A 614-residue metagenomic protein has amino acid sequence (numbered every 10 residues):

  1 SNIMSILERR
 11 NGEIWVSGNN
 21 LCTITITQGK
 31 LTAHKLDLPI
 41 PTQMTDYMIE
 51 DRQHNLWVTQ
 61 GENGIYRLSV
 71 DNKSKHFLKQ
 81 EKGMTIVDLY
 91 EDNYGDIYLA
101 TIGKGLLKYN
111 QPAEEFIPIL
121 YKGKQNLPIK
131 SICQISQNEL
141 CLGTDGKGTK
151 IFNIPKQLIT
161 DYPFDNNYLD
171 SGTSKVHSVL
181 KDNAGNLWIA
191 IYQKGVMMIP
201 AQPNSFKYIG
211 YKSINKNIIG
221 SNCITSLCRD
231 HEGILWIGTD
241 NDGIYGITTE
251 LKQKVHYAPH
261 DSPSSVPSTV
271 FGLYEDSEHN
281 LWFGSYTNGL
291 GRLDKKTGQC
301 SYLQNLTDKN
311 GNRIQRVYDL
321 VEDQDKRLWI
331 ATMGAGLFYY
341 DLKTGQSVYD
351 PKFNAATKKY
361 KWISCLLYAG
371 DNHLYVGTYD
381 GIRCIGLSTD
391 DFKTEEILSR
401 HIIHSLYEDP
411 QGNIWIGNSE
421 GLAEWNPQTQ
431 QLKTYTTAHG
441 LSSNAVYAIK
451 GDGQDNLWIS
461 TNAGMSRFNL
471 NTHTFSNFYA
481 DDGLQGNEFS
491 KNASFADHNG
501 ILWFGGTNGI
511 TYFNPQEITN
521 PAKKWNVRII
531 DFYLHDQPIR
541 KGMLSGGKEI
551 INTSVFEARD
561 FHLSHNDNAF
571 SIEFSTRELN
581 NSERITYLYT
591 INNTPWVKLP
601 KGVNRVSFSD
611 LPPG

Functional and structural regions predicted by a protein language model:
S1, K30-L36, K73-L78, E114-I119 (+8 more regions): Trp- and S/T/G-rich repeat-edge/linker motifs of beta-rich repeat architectures
S1, L38-T42, E81-T85, Y121-P128 (+13 more regions): Residue-level "micro-hotspots" composed of small/polar
E8-N11, E50-Q53, E91-Y94, Q134-Q137 (+8 more regions): Residue-level detector of Asp-centered blade-edge/turn motifs that repeat once per structural unit in beta-propeller
E13-W15, N55-V58, D96-Y98, E139-L142 (+8 more regions): Conserved beta-propeller blade signature
N19-C22, G61-I65, I102-L106, D145-T149 (+8 more regions): Loop/turn residues immediately N-terminal
I26-K30, S69-K73, N110-E114, N153-Q157 (+8 more regions): Short loop/turn segments that connect beta-strands within beta-propeller blades
P41-M48, W57, G61, V87 (+2 more regions): Solenoidal tandem-repeat scaffolds enriched in leucines and small polar residues
